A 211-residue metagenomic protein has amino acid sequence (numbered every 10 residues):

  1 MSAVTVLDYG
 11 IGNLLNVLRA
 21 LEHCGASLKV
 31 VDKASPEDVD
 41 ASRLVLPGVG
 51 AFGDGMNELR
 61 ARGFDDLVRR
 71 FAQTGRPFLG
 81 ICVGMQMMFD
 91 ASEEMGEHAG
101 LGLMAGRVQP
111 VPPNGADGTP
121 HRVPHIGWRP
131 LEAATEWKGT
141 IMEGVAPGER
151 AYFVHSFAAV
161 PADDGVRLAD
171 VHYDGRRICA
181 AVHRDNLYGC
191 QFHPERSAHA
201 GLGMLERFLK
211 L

Functional and structural regions predicted by a protein language model:
M1-T5: Extreme N-terminal starter segment of soluble prokaryotic enzymes
D8, N13-N16: Amphipathic alpha-helical repeat scaffolds
G12, P36, Q86: Conserved Rossmann-like nucleotide-cofactor binding loop
A20-L28: Short helix-loop-beta junction
L28-D40: Short acidic low-complexity segments
R43: Short, Asp-centered acidic motifs that coordinate Mg2+ and/or phosphate in catalytic or ligand-binding sites
G50-G127: Cysteine-nucleophile active-site neighborhood
Q73, R107-L211: Amide-donor transfer/coupling interface in amidating biosynthetic enzymes
